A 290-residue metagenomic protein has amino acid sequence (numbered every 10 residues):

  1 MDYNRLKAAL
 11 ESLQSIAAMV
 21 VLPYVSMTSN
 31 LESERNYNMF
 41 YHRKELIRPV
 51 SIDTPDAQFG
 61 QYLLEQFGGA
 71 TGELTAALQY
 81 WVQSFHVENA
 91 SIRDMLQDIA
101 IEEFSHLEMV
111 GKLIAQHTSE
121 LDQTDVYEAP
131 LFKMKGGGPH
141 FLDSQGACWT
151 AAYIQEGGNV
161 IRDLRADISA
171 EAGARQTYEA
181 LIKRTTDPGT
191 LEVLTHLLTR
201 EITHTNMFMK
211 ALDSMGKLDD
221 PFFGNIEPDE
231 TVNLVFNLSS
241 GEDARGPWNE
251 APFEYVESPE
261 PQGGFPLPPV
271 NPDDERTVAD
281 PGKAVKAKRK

Functional and structural regions predicted by a protein language model:
D2-N4, N30: Intrinsic-disorder-associated, low-complexity terminal segments enriched in Asp/Asn/His/Tyr and depleted of Lys/Arg
R5, I16, G282-V285: Compositionally biased, intrinsically disordered low-complexity segments enriched in polar/proline residues
A8-E11: Periodic low-complexity repeat segments enriched in small/acidic residues
A18-N38: Short, Lys/Arg-enriched N-terminal segments with co-localized hydrophobic residues within the first ~10-30 amino acids
N36-K290: Non-heme di-metal
